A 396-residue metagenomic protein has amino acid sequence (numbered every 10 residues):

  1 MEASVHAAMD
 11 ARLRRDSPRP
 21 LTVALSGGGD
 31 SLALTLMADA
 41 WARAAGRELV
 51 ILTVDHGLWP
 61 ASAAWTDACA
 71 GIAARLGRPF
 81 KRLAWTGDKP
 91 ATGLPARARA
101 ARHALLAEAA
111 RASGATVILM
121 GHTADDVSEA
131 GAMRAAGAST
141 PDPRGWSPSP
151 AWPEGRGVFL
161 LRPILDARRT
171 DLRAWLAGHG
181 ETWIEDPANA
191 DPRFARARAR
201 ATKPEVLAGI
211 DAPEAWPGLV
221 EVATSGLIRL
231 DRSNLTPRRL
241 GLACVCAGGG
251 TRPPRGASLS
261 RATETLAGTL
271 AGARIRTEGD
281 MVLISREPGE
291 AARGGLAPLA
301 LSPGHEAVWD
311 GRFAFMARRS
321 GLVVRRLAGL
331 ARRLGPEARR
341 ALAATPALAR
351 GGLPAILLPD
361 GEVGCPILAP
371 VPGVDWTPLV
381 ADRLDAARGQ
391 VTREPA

Functional and structural regions predicted by a protein language model:
M1-A201: Core alpha/beta nucleotide-donor-binding catalytic domains of modification enzymes
H6-G27, V50, W85-G87, P150-G157 (+2 more regions): AMP-forming adenylation/ATP pyrophosphatase catalytic core
